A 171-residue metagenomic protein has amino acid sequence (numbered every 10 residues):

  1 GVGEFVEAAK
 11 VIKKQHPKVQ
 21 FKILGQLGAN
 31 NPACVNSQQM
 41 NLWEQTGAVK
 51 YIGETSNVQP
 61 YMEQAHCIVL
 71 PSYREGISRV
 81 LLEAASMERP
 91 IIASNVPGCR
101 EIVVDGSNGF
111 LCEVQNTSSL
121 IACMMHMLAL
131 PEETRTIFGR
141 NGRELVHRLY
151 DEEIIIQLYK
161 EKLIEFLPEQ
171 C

Functional and structural regions predicted by a protein language model:
G1-V11, L82, S118: A conserved mid-protein helix/loop that constitutes part of the nucleotide-sugar donor-binding site
Q20-A48, I52: Short, structured helix-loop element that forms part of the nucleotide-activated donor/catalytic region
E54, Y73: Aromatic "clamp/platform" in nucleotide-sugar-dependent glycosyltransferases that forms part of the donor/acceptor
Q59, H66, E88: A short alpha->beta transition loop at the rim of the catalytic pocket in nucleotide-sugar-dependent
I68-V69, A84: A short hydrophobic beta-strand element within the catalytic core of glycosyltransferases that build diverse glycans
P90-A93, V103: Short hydrophobic beta-strand element within catalytic cores of glycosyltransferases and related nucleotide-activated
D105-G106, F110-T117, H126-E132: Conserved acidic donor-binding segment of nucleotide-sugar-dependent glycosyltransferases
S119, E133-R148, I155-E161: A short, well-ordered alpha-helix in the C-terminal region of glycosyltransferases
